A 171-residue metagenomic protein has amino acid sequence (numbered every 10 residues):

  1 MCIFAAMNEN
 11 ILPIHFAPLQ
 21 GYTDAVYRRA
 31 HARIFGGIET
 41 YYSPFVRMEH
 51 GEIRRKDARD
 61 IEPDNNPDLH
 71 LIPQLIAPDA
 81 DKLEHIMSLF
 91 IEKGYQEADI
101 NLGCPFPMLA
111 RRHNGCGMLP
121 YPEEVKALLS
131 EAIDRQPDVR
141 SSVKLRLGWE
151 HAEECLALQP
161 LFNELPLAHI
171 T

Functional and structural regions predicted by a protein language model:
N8, L19-E92: Glycine-rich, positively charged N-terminal anion/phosphate-binding segment
I11-P13, G37-I38, P67-H70, D138-R140 (+1 more regions): A generic structural signal for alpha->beta connector loops
I14-A17, Y41-S43, L71-L75, A98-I100 (+2 more regions): Hydrophobic faces of well-ordered beta-strands that scaffold small-molecule active sites in alpha/beta enzyme cores
L19, T23, P105, G117 (+1 more regions): Gly/Ser/Thr-rich beta-alpha loop segments that engage phosphate groups in nucleotides
A30, M87-A98, L102, F106-M108 (+2 more regions): Alpha/beta enzyme core
R47-H50, A77-A80, G103-C116, T171: Conserved radical SAM core fold
D57-E62, C116-M118, L158-P160: Short, hinge-like loop/turn segments at secondary-structure boundaries
